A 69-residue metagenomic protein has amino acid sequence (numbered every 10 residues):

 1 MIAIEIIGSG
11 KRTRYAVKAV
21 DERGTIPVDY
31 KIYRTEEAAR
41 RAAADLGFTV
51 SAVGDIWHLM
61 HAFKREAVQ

Functional and structural regions predicted by a protein language model:
M1-D21, I26-D29, T49-Q69: Short N-terminal "domain-start" leader segments that mark the transition from disordered tails or signal peptides into
I32-R34: Conserved aromatic
A39: Short amphipathic alpha-helices within nucleic acid-binding modules
